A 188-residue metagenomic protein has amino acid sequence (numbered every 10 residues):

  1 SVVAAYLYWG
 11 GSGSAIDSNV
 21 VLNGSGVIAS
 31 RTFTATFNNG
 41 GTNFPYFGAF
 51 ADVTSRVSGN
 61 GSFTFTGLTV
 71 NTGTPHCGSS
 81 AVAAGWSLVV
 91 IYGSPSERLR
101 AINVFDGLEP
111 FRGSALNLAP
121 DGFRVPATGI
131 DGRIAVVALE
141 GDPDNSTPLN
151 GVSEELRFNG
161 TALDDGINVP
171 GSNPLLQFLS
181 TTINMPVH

Functional and structural regions predicted by a protein language model:
S1-L22: Solvent-exposed N-terminal domain segments of exported/luminal and surface proteins
S1-Y6, F65, A115-P120: A short beta-strand-loop element at or near the start of a globular domain
Y8-W9, T66, I91: Short beta-strand segments
S12, V70-N71, G141-D142: Short acidic, S/G/P-rich loop/turn micro-motifs used as interaction or catalytic elements
V20-S79, S87, G166-H188: Cysteine-clustered segments with highest specificity for TGF-beta superfamily mature ligands
A35, P45, A84-H188: Helix-biased "structured C-terminal domain" signature
